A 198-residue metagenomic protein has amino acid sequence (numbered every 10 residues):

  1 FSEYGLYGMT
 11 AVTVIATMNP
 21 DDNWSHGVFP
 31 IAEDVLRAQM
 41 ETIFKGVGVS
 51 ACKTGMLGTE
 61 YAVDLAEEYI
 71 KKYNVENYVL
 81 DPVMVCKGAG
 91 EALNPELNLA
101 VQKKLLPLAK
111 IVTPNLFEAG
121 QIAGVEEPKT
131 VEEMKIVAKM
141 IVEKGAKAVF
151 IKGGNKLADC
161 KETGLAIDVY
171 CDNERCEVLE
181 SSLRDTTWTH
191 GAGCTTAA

Functional and structural regions predicted by a protein language model:
F1-K87, E91: Conserved N-terminal subdomain of the carbohydrate kinase-like
V14-A16, G58, M84-C86, E118 (+2 more regions): Glycine-rich beta-alpha junction loops
N23, A89-N94, G124-E127, G191: Short, solvent-exposed loop/turn segments at secondary-structure boundaries
A32-Q39, T59-A66, L97, V101 (+3 more regions): General structural feature for long, well-ordered alpha-helical segments within catalytic domains of soluble enzymes
V49-K53, V79-K87, T113-I122, I151-K152 (+1 more regions): Short beta-strands and strand-loop turn motifs
P95-C176, D185: Conserved phosphate/ATP/ADP-binding segment of small-molecule kinases
G120-Q121, W188-A198: Short, small-residue alpha-helix embedded
E177-G191: Short pre-catalytic strand/loop immediately N-terminal to key active-site residues, enriched for Gly-Thr
